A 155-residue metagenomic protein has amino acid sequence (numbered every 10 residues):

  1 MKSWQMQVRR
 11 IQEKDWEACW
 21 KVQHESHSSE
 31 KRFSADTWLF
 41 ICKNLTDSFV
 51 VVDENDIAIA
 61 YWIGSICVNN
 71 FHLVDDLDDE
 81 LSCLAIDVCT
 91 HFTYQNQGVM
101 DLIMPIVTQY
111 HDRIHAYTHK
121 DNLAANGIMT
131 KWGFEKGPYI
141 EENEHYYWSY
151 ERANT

Functional and structural regions predicted by a protein language model:
K2-C19: A short beta-loop-alpha structural element at the N-terminal edge of CoA-dependent acyl/N-acetyltransferase catalytic
H27-E54, A58-I63: Active-site rim helix/loop that mediates acceptor-substrate recognition in acyltransferases
V50, I57-L73, L84, C89: Conserved beta-strand in the GNAT
C83-N96, T118-H119: A short, internal acetyl-CoA/4′-phosphopantetheine-binding micro-motif in the GNAT/acyltransferase core
T90, Q95-Q109, N126-K131: Conserved acetyl-CoA-binding loop-helix of GNAT-fold acetyltransferases
M104, Y110-D121: Conserved GNAT acetyl-CoA-binding A-motif
K120-E142: Conserved active-site alpha-helix within GNAT-family acetyltransferase domains
E142-T155: C-terminal "cap" of GNAT-fold acetyltransferases
